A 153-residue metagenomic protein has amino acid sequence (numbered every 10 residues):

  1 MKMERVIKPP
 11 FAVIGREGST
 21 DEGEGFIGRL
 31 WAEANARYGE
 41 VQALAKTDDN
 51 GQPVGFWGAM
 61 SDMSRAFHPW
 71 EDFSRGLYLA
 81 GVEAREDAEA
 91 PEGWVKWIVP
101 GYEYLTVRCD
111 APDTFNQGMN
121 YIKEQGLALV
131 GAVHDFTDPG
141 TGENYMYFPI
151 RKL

Functional and structural regions predicted by a protein language model:
M1-L153: A solvent-exposed interaction/effector surface
